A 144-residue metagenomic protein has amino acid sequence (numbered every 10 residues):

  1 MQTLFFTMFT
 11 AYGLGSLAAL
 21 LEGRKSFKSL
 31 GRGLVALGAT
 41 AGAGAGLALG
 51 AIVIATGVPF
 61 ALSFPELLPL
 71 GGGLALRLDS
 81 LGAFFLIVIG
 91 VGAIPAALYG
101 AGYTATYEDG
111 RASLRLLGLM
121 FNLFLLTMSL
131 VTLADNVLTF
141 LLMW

Functional and structural regions predicted by a protein language model:
M1-F6, L17-L119: Transmembrane helix-loop-helix hairpins at membrane boundaries of multipass inner-membrane proteins
F5, G72, S129, L138-L141: A generic hydrophobic-helix recognition signal that picks specific residues within alpha-helical hydrophobic
Y12, D79, F121, V131-T132 (+1 more regions): Functional transmembrane alpha-helices
A19-G23, T127-L133: Hydrophobic alpha-helical transmembrane segments
